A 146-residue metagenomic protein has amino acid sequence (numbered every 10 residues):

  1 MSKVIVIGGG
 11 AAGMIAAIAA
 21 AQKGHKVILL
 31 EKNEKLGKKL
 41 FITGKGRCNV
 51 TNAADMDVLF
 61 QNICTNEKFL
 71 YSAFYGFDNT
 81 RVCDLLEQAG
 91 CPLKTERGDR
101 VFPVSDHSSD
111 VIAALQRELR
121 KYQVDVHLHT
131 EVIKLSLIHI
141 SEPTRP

Functional and structural regions predicted by a protein language model:
K3-L29: N-terminal Rossmann-like FAD-binding beta1-loop-alpha1 element of flavoenzymes
Q22-K45: Glycine-rich FAD pyrophosphate-binding loop
E31, K94-T95, V126-L128: General beta-strand structural signal in soluble alpha/beta enzymes
R47-T95: Glycine-rich active-site loop/strand segments that organize a redox cofactor
Y71-D78, G98-R117: Short beta-strand to alpha-helix junction loop
R120-V132: A conserved beta-strand/loop element that lines the FAD pocket in flavoprotein oxidoreductases
L135-P146: Residue-level detector of conserved catalytic or cofactor/ligand-binding positions in enzyme active sites
